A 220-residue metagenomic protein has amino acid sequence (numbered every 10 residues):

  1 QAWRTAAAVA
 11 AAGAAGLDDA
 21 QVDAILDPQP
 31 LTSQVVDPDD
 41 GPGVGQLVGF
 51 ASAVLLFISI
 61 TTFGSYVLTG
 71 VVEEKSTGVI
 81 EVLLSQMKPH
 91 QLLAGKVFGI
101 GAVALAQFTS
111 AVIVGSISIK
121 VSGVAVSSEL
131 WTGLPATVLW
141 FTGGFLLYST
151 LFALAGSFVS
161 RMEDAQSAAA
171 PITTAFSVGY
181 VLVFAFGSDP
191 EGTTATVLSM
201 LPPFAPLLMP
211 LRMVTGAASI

Functional and structural regions predicted by a protein language model:
Q1-T62: Transport-system extracytoplasmic interface segments
V36-V44, V114-L139, A165, T215-S219: Membrane-interfacial helix-loop-helix connectors in multipass membrane proteins
G64-L83: Transmembrane helix boundary and interhelical loop/hinge segments in multi-pass membrane proteins
H90-Q107, A111, A136, W140 (+1 more regions): Alpha-helical transmembrane segments of multi-pass membrane proteins
V97-G123, Y148, F152: Hydrophobic alpha-helical transmembrane segments that constitute the membrane-spanning cores of multi-pass membrane
T142-A175: A structural motif at transmembrane helix-loop-helix junctions in multipass membrane proteins
E163-V197: Transmembrane helix segments
F184-T196, M200, F204-I220: Membrane-interfacial helix-loop-helix junctions in multi-pass membrane proteins
